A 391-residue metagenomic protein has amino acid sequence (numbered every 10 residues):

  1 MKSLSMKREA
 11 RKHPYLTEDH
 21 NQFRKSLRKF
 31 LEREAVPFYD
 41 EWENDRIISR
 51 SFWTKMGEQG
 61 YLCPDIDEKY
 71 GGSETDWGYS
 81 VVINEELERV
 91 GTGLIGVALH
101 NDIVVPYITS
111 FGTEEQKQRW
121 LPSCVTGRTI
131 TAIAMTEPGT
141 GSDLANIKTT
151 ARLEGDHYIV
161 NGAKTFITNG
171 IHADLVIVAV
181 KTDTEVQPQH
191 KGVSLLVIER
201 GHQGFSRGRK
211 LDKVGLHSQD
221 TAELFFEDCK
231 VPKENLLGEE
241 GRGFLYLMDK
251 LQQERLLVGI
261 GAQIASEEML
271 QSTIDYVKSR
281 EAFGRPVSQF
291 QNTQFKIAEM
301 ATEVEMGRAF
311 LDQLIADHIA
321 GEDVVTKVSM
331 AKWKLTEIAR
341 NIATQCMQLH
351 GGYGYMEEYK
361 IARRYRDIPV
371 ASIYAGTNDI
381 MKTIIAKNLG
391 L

Functional and structural regions predicted by a protein language model:
M1-V90, L94, F111-Q116, S123-R128 (+5 more regions): Alpha-helical interface subdomain recognition
G60, V81-E88, A179-K181, V197-Q203 (+1 more regions): Short Ser/Thr-interspersed hydrophobic loop/turn segments at strand-loop and sheet-helix junctions that line or gate
T75, D143-A145, N169-D174, P188-G192 (+2 more regions): Short glycine/proline-enriched turns and hinge-like loops at secondary-structure junctions
V97, C124, G139-S142, F166-N169 (+2 more regions): Short Gly/Pro-enriched turn/cap motifs at secondary-structure boundaries
G127-M135, I177-A179: A short, Trp-centered hydrophobic/proline-enriched beta-strand micro-motif
N146, G201-P232: Flexible, small-/acidic-enriched active-site or ligand-binding loops
H157, N161-R207: A short core secondary-structure module
E227-Y246: Long, acidic (Asp/Glu-rich), low-complexity accessory segments flanking structured domains
